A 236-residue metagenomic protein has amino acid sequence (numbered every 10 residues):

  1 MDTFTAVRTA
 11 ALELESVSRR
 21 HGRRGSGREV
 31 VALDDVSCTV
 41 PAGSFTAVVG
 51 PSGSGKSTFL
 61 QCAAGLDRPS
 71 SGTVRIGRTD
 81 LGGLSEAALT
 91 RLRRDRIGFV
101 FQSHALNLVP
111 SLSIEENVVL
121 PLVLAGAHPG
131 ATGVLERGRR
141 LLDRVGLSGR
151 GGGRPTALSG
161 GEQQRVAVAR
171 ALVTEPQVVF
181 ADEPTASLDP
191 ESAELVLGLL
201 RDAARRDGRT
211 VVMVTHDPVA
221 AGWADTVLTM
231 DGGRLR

Functional and structural regions predicted by a protein language model:
G72-D80: Conserved ABC transporter NBD signature motif
L81-G98: ABC ATPase NBD coupling module
P110-L120: Short coil-to-helix segment of the ABC ATPase nucleotide-binding domain corresponding to the Q-loop/switch region
R154-L158, E162: Conserved ABC ATPase signature
E175: Conserved catalytic motifs of ABC-family nucleotide-binding domains
V179-D182: Catalytic Walker B motif of ABC-type/P-loop ATPase nucleotide-binding domains
P190-S192: Helix N-cap at the start of a conserved alpha-helix in ABC-type nucleotide-binding domains
